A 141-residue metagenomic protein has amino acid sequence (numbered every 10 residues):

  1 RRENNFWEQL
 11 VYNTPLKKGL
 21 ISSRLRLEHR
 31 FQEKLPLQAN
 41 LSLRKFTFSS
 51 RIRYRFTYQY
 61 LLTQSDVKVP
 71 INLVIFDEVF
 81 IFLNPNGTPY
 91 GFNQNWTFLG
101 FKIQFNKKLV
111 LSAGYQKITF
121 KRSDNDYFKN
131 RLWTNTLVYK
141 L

Functional and structural regions predicted by a protein language model:
R1-L20: Hydrophobic/aromatic-rich structural module bridging two neighboring secondary-structure elements via a short loop
R2-F6, F46-Y54, G91-T97, K129-W133: Residues that define the transmembrane beta-barrel architecture of outer-membrane proteins
E8-T14, L25-L27, I52-L62, L99-I103 (+1 more regions): Residues on the lipid-exposed face of transmembrane beta-strands in outer-membrane beta-barrel proteins
V11, L20, R55-Q59, N72 (+1 more regions): Membrane-spanning beta-strand positions in outer-membrane beta-barrel proteins
T14-L16, L27-E33, D77-L83, K117-K121 (+1 more regions): Transmembrane beta-strands of outer-membrane beta-barrel pores
K17-I21, S65-I71, F105-A113: Repeated loop/turn-to-beta-strand initiation elements of outer-membrane beta-barrel proteins
A39-F46, N84-G87, K121-S123: Extracellular loop and loop/strand-boundary signature of outer-membrane beta-barrel proteins
I75, N86-G87, F92, W96-L141: Predominantly the C-terminal beta-signal and adjacent terminal strand-loop region of outer-membrane beta-barrel
